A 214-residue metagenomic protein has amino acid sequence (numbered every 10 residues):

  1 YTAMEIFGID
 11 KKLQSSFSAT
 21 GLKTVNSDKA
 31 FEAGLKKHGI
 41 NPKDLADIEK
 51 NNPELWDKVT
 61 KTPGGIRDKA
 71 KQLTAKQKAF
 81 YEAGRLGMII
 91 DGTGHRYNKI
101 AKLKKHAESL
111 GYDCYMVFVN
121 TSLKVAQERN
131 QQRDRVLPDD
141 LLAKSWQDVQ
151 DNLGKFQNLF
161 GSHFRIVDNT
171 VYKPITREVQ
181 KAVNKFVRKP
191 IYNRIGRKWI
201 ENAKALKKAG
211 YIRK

Functional and structural regions predicted by a protein language model:
T2-A3: Hydrophobic positions on the alpha1 helix immediately C-terminal to the Walker A/P-loop
I6-G84, N98: Conserved substrate/cofactor phosphate-moiety recognition/catalytic segment in nucleotide-dependent phosphotransferases
L22-T24, M116, H163-I166: Conserved beta-strand scaffold positions in the cores of enzyme catalytic domains, especially in NTP/NDP-utilizing
G84-M88, D113-Y115: Loop/turn-to-beta-strand initiation segments
G87-N98: Conserved Switch II/interswitch segment of TRAFAC-class P-loop GTPases
H95, E108-E128: Conserved phosphate-donor/acceptor-positioning beta-strand/loop module used by diverse small-molecule
N98-E108: Amphipathic helical hotspot of TIR/SEFIR-family domains
L123-K214: Conserved GTP-binding G-domain of TRAFAC-class P-loop NTPases and closely related GTPase folds
